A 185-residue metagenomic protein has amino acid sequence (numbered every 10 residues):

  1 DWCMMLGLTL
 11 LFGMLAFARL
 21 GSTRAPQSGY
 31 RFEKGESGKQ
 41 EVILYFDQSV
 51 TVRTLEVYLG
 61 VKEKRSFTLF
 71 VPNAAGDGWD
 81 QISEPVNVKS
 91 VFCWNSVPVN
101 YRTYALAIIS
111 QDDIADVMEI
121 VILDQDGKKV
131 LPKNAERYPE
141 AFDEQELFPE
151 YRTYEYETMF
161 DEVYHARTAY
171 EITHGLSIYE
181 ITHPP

Functional and structural regions predicted by a protein language model:
D1-E33, I43, S49-E56, E63-R65 (+2 more regions): Membrane-integral, polyisoprenol-dependent glycosyltransferases of the GT-C/oligosaccharyltransferase superfamily
I43-F46, S90-P98: Exposed aromatic-hydrophobic patches
S49, V61, P85-N87: Soluble non-transmembrane domains of integral membrane proteins
W79-V91: Solvent-exposed serine/threonine-rich low-complexity stretches and specific carbohydrate-binding patches
